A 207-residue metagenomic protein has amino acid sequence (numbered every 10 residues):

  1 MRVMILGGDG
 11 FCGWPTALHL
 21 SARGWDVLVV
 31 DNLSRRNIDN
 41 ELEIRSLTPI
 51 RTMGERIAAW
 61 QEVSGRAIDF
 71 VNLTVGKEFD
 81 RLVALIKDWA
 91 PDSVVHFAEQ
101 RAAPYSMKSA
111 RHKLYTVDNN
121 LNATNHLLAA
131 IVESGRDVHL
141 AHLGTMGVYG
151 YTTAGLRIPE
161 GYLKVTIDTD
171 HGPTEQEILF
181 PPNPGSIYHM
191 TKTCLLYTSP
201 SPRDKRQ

Functional and structural regions predicted by a protein language model:
M1-W89, S93: N-terminal Rossmann/SDR dinucleotide-binding element
G13, F79, P104, Y149-Y151: Glycine/Thr-rich phosphate-binding loops of Rossmann-like dinucleotide-binding domains
D39-N40, P104-R111, Y151-G155: Conserved catalytic-core motifs of eukaryotic protein kinase domains, centered on the activation segment
L73-N119: NAD(P)H-binding glycine-rich loop region in Rossmannoid oxidoreductase-like domains and their noncatalytic homologs
H96-A98, N125-Y188: Conserved Rossmann-fold NAD(P)-dependent oxidoreductase catalytic core, especially the SDR/UDP-sugar
T191: Active-site helix of classical SDR
Y197-D204: Conserved small/polar residues in nucleotide/adenosyl-binding loops
